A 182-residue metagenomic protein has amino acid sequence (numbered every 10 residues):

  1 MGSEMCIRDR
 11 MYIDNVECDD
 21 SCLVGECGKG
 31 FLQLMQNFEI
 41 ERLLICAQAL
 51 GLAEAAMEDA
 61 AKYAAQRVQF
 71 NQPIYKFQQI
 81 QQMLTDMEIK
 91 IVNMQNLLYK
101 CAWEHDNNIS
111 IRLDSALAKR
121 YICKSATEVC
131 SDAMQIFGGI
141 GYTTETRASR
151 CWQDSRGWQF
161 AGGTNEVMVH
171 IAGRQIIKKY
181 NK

Functional and structural regions predicted by a protein language model:
M1-I7: Short, small-residue-biased leader/transition segments that mark boundaries at the very start of proteins
Y12-N15, D20, G28-K29, Q36-K182: Alpha-helical interface subdomain recognition
